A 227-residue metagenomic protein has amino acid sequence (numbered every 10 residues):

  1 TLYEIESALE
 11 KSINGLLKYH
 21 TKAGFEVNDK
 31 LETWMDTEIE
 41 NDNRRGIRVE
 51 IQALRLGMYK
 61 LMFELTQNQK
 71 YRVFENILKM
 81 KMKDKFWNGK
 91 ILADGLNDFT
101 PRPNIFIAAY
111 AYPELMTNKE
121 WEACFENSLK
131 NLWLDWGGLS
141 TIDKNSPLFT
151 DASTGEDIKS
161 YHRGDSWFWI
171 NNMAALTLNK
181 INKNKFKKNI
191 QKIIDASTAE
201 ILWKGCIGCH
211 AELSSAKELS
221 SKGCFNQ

Functional and structural regions predicted by a protein language model:
T1-V27, R48-Q52, L56, D165-I181 (+3 more regions): Aromatic-rich carbohydrate-recognition surfaces in CAZymes
T1-Y3, Y59-V73, L115, I181-N184: Inter-helical turn/loop segments and adjacent helix faces that build the functional surface of alpha-helical bundle
K11, G15, I47-T66, Y71-N76 (+1 more regions): Aromatic- and glycine-enriched pocket-lining scaffold segments that form the walls of small-molecule binding clefts
N14-G46, I77-S166, I194-Q227: Extended glycan-interaction surfaces of carbohydrate-active proteins
L56, F63, F106-A109, A175: Conserved small-residue packing positions in alpha-helical repeats and bundles
Q69, D135, N184-K185, K204: Alpha-solenoid repeat scaffolds
Y71, E75, W121, F186-I190: Solenoid-repeat scaffolds in large eukaryotic assemblies
